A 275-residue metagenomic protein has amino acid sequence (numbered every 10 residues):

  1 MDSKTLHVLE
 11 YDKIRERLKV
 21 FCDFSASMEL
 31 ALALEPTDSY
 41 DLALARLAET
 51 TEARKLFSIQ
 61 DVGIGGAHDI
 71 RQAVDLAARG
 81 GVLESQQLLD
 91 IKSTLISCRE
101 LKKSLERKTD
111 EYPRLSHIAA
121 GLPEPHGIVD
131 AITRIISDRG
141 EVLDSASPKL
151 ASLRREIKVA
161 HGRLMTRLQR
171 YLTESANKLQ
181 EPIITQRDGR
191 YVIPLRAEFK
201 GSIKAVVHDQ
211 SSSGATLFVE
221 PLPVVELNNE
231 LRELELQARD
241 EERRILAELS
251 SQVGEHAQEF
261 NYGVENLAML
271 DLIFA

Functional and structural regions predicted by a protein language model:
M1-K149, L153, H256-E259, G263-F274: Conserved amphipathic alpha-helical "coupling/scaffold" segments that transmit conformational changes between domains
T50, I132, I157-A160, L164-R167 (+3 more regions): Non-transmembrane amphipathic alpha-helical segments
S58, E106, L168, L172-S175 (+3 more regions): Coiled-coil heptad-register positions
E124-G140, E226-A247: Extended, charged coiled-coil "arm/hinge" scaffolds of SMC/Rad50-like chromosome-maintenance ATPases and other large
L150-K200: Extended, Lys/Arg-enriched charged tracts that mediate electrostatic binding to polyanionic substrates
L153, I157-A160, L164, A238-I273: Intracellular alpha-helical coupling/juxtamembrane segments of multi-pass membrane proteins
M165, Y171-K178, T185, S213-V225 (+1 more regions): N-terminal accessory segments that target, anchor, or regulate ATP-driven/P-loop NTPase machines and associated
I183, R187-P221, N228: SMC-family hinge/dimerization module
